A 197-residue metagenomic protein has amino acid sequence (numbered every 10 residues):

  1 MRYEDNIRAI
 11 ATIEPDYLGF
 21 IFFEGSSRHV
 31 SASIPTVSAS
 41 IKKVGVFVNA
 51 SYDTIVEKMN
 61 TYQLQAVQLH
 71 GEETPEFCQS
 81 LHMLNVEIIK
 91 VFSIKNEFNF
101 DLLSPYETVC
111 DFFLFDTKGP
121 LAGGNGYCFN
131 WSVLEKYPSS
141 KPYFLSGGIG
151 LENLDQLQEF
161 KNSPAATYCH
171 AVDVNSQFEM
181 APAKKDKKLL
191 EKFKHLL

Functional and structural regions predicted by a protein language model:
M1-L197: Conserved N-terminal beta1-alpha1 strand-loop-helix module at the mouth
